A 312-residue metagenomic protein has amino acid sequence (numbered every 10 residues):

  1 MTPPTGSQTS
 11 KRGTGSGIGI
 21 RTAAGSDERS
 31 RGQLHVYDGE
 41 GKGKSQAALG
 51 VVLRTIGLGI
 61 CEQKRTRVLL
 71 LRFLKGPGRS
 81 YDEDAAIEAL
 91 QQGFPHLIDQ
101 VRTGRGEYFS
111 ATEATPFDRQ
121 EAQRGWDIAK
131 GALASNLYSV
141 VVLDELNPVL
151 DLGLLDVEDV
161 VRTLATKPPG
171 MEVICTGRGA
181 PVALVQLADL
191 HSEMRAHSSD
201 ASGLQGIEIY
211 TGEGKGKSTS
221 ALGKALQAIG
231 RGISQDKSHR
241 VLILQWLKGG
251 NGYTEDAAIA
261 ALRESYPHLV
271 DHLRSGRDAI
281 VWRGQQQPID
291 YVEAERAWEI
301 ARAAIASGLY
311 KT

Functional and structural regions predicted by a protein language model:
T2-Q33, S199-I207: Extreme N-terminal, non-catalytic leader segments that precede Walker-type/kinase nucleotide-binding cores
S16-G19, R79-D82, D156, V173-C175 (+1 more regions): Short amphipathic alpha-helical surface micro-motifs
G17-T22, P95-V101, E145-L150, V270-H272: Short low-complexity stretches enriched in small and charged residues
S26, H35-Y37, N147, M171 (+2 more regions): N-terminal hydrophobic or amphipathic segments with adjacent small-residue motifs that include Sec signal peptides
S30-S135, G206-S307: Conserved P-loop
Y108, T115-P116, G131-L137, L146-S202 (+3 more regions): Replace "adjacent to P-loop NTPase cores in ATP/GTP-dependent enzymes" with "adjacent to NTP-binding cores
